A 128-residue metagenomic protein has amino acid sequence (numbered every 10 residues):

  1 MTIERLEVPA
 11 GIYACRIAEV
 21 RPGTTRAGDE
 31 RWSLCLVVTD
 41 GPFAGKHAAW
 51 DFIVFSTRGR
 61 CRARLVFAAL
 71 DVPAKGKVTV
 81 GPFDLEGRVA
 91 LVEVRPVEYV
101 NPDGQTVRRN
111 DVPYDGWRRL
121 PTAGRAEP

Functional and structural regions predicted by a protein language model:
M1-P128: Short beta-rich binding modules
